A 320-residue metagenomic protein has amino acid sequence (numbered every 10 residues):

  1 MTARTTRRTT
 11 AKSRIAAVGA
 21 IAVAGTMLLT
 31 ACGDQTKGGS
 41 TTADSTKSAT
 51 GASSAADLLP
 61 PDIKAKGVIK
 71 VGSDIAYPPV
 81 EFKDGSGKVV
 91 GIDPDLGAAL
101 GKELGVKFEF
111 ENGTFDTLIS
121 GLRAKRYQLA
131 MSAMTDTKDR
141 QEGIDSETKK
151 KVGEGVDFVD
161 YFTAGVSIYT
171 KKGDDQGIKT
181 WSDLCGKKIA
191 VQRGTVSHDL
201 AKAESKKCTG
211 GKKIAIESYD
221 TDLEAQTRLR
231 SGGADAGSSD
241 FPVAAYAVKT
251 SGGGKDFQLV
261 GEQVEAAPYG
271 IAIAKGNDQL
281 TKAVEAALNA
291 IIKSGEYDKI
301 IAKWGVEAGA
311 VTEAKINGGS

Functional and structural regions predicted by a protein language model:
L29-S45: Bacterial lipoprotein signal-peptidase II cleavage site
G33, D95-A98, K102-E103, K172-D175 (+3 more regions): Extended ligand-binding regions for polar small-molecule ligands
D34, G38, A49-S54, L58-L59 (+3 more regions): Ligand-binding clefts/hinges and TM-proximal coupling segments of bilobed small-molecule sensing domains
D44-K47, G51-M134: Extracytoplasmic small-molecule ligand-binding "clamshell" domains of the periplasmic binding protein/Venus flytrap
V89-E103, T135, T163-T221, A236 (+1 more regions): Bilobed "Venus flytrap"/periplasmic-binding protein-like clamshell domains and structurally analogous long
K107-W181: Acidic, polar ligand-binding/catalytic clefts
M134-K151, K202-A203, R230-E265: A ligand-binding cleft/hinge motif common to bilobed small-molecule-binding domains
F162-T170, F241, K249-A286, E307-S320: Periplasmic-binding protein-like
